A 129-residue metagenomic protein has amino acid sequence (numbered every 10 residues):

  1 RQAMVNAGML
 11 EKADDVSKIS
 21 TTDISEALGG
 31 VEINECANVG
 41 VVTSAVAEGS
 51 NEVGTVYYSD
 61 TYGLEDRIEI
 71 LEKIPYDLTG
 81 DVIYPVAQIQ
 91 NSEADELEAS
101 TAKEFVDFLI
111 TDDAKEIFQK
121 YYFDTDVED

Functional and structural regions predicted by a protein language model:
R1-D129: Exported/periplasmic ABC-transporter solute-binding proteins
